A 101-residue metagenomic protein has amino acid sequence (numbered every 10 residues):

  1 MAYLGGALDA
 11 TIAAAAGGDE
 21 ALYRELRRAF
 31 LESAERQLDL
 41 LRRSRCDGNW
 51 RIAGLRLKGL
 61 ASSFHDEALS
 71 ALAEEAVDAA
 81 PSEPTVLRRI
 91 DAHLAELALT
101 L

Functional and structural regions predicted by a protein language model:
M1-L101: Two-component system phosphorelay core
